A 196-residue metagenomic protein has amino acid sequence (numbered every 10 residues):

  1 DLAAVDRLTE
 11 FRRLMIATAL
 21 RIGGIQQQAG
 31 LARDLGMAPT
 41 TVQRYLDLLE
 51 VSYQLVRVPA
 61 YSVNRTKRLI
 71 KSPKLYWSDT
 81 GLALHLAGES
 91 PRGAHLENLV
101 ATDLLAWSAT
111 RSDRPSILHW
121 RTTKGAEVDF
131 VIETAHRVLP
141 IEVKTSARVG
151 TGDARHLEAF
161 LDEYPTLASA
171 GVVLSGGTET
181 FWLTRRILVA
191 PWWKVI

Functional and structural regions predicted by a protein language model:
D1-V138: Accessory nucleic acid-recognition modules appended to NTPase machines
H85, G150-T151, T180-T184: Switch/connector loops and helix/strand junctions flanking conserved nucleotide-binding motifs in nucleotide-processing
A109-T110, A159-L167: Arginine/glycine-rich "motif VI" loop of SF2 helicases in the C-terminal RecA-like domain
R121, K144, L174-S175: Short beta-strand/turn micro-motifs composed of small residues that flank or help shape donor/cofactor-binding pockets
H136, T166-A170: Short glycine-/polar-rich loops that comprise or flank the Walker A/P-loop and associated switch/sensor motifs
V143-T151: Short beta-strand-loop-alpha-helix junction that forms the active-site gateway of nucleic-acid-processing nucleases
G152-H156: Residues at alpha-helix caps and immediate loop-helix transition turns in enzyme cores, especially N- and C-cap
G176-I196: Domain-level recognition of nuclease-like catalytic cores that cleave nucleotide substrates
